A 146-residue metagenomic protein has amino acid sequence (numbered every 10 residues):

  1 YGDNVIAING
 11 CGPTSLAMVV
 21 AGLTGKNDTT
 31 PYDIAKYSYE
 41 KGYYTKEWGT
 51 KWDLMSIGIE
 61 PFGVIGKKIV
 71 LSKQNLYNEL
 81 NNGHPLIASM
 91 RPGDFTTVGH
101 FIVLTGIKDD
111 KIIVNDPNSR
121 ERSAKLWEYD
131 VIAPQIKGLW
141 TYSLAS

Functional and structural regions predicted by a protein language model:
Y1-Y43: Active-site-adjacent structural segments surrounding the nucleophilic cysteine of cysteine proteases and isopeptidases
D3-G12, K26, E47-K51, K68 (+2 more regions): Extracytoplasmic/periplasmic, Sec-exported soluble proteins
G12-V20, P31, A35, W52 (+5 more regions): Extracytoplasmic/secreted envelope proteins and their assembly/folding machinery, especially bacterial periplasmic
M18, G25, Y44, K73-Q74 (+3 more regions): Solvent-exposed loop/turn segments at secondary-structure junctions within structured extracellular/periplasmic domains
T29-T30, A35-L71: Mid-length scaffold segments of soluble, non-membrane domains
I65-I113: Active-site-adjacent substructure of cysteine-protease-like catalytic cores
I107-S146: Noncatalytic regulatory segments and standalone regulatory/sensor domains
